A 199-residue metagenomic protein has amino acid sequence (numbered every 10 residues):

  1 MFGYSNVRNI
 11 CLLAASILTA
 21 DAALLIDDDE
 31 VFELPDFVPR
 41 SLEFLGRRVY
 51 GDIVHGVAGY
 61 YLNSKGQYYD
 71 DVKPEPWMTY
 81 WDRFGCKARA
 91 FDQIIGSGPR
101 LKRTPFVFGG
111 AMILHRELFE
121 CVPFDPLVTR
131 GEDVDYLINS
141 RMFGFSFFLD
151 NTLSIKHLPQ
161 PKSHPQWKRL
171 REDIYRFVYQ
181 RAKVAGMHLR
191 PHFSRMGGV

Functional and structural regions predicted by a protein language model:
M1-A14, L18: Active-site-proximal specificity loops/subdomain of glycosyltransferases
A20-V31: Short beta-strand-to-loop acidic/aromatic patch adjacent to the donor-nucleotide binding site
D21, E172-V199: Terminal low-complexity segments of carbohydrate-biosynthetic enzymes
L34-T79: Conserved donor NDP-sugar-binding/catalytic core segment of glycosyltransferases
D92-I113: A recurrent flexible, glycine/aromatic-enriched loop bordering the glycosyltransferase active site that acts as
E117-L118: Short, well-ordered alpha-helical scaffold segment located in the soluble/lumenal catalytic or ligand-binding core
T129-Y136: Acidic donor-binding loop at a coil-to-helix junction in glycosyltransferase catalytic cores that engages
G144-S146, D150-K168: Active-site donor/metal-binding and catalytic loop motifs of nucleotide-sugar-dependent glycosylation enzymes
